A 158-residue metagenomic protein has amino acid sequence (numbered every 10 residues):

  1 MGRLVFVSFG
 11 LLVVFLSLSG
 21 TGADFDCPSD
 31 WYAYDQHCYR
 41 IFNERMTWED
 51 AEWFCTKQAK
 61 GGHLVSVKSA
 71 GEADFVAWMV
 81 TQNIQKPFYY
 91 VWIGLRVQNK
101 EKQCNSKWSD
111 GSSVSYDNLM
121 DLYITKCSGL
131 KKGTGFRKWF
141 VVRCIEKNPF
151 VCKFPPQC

Functional and structural regions predicted by a protein language model:
M1-C158: Extracellular, disulfide-bonded carbohydrate-recognition/adhesion ectodomains, dominated by C-type lectin-like domains
